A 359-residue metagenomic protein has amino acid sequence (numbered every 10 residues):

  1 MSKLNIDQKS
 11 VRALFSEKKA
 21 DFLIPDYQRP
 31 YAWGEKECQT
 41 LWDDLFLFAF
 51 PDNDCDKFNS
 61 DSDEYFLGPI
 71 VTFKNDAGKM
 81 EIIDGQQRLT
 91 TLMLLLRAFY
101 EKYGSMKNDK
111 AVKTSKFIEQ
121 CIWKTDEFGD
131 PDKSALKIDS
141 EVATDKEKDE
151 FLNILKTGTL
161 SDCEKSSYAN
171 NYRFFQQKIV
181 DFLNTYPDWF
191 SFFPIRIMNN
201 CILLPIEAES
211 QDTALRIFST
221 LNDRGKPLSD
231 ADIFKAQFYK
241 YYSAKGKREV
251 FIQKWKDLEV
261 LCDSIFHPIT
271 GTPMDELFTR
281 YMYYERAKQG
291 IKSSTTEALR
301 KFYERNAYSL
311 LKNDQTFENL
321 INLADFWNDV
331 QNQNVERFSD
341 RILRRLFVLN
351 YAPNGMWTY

Functional and structural regions predicted by a protein language model:
M1, Y31-W42, Q86-L89, K165 (+5 more regions): Generic detection of long, well-ordered alpha-helical segments
M1-I83, M93, S191, N200-L204: Short alpha-helix boundary/capping and kink motifs at helix termini
Q28-Y31, E37, L45, A49 (+10 more regions): Short, flexible loop/turn elements at secondary-structure junctions
F46-D54, Y100-G104, I179, Y241-S243: Short regulatory "switch" loops immediately downstream of catalytic or recognition motifs within protein catalytic
D56-K57, D63, Y103-L136: Flexible phosphate/Mg2+-sensing switch loops adjacent to catalytic phosphate-binding sites
R88-S105: Short active-site loop/helix that positions an aromatic residue
A135-Y359: Polyanionic (Asp/Glu-rich) segments that form extended negatively charged tracts
